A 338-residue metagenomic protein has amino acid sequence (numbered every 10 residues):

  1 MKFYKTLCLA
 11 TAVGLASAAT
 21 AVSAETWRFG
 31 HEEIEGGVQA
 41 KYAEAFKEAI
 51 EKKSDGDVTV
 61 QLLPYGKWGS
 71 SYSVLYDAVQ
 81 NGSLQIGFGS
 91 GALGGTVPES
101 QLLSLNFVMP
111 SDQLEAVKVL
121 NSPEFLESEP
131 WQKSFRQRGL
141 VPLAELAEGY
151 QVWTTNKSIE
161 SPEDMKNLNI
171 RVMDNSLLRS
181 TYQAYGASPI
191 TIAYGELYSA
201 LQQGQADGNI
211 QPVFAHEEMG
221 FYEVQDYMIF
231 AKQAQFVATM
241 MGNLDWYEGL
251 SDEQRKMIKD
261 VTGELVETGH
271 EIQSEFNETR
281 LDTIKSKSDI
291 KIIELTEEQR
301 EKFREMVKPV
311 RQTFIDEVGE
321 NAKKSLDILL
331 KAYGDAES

Functional and structural regions predicted by a protein language model:
M1-C8: Bacterial N-terminal signal peptides that target proteins for export
C8-A18: Bacterial N-terminal signal peptides
T11, A24-V117, W131-S338: N-terminal secretory/targeting leader peptides
K118-P130: Signature of the catalytic double-stranded beta-helix
